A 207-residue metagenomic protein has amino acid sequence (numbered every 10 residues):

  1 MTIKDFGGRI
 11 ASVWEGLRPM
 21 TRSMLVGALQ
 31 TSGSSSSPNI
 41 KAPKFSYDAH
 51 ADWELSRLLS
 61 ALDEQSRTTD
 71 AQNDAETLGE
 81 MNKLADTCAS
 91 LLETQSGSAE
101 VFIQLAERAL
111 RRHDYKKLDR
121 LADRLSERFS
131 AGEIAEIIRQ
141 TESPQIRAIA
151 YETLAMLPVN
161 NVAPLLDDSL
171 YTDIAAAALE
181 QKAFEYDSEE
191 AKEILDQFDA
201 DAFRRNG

Functional and structural regions predicted by a protein language model:
T2-G33: N-terminal "cap/leader" segments of large eukaryotic alpha-helical scaffolds
G27-T31, I40-S60, Q72-G97, E107-R128 (+5 more regions): Structural detector for internal amphipathic alpha-helices that build alpha-solenoid repeat scaffolds
D187-E189: Short, charged low-complexity linker/loop segments at the C-terminal edge of domains
A191-G207: Terminal, low-structured helical/coil segments at or just beyond the last alpha-helical repeat
